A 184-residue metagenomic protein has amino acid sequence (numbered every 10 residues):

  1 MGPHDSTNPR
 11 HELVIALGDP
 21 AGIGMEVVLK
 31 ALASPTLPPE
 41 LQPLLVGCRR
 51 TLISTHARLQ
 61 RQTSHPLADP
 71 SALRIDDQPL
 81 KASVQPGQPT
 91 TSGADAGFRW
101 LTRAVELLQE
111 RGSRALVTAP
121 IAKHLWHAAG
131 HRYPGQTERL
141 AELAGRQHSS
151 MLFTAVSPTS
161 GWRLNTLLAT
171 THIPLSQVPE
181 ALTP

Functional and structural regions predicted by a protein language model:
M1-P184: Anion-binding alpha/beta catalytic cores of soluble intermediary-metabolism enzymes, centered on
